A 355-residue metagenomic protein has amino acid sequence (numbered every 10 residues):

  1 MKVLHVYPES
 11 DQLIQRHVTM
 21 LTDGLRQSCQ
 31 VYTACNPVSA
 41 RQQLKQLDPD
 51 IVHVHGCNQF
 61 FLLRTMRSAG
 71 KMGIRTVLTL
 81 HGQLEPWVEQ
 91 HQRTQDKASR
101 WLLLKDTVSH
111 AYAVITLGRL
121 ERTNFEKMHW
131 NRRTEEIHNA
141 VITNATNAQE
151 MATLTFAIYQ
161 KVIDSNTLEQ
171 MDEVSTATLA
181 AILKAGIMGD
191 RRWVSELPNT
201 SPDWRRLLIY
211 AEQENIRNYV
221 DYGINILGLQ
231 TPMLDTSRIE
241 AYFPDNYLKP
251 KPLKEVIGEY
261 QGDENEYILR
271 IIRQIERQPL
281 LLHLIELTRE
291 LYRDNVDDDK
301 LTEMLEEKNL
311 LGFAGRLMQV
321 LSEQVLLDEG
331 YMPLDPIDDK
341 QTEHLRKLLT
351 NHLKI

Functional and structural regions predicted by a protein language model:
M1-P37, Q149-T153: N-terminal subdomain of nucleotide-sugar transferases
V3, I51, S68-P86, A113-I115 (+1 more regions): Active-site proximal beta-strand in glycosyltransferases
I14-H17, H55, T116-G118, N139: Replace "coordinates the UDP/GDP/TDP-sugar" with "coordinates nucleotide-activated sugar donors
Q43-L62, R75-V77: Short N-terminal targeting/anchoring amphipathic segment
K97-A113: Membrane-proximal helix-turn-helix segments that form the acceptor-binding/catalytic region of lipid-linked
S109-R133: A short, active-site helix/loop in glycosyltransferases that binds the activated sugar's phosphate group
I137, V141-I142, N147-E169: C-terminal alpha-helical cap of glycosyltransferases
K161-I355: Conserved NTP-donor binding/palm subdomain of two-metal-ion nucleotidyltransferases/polymerases, i.e., the charged
